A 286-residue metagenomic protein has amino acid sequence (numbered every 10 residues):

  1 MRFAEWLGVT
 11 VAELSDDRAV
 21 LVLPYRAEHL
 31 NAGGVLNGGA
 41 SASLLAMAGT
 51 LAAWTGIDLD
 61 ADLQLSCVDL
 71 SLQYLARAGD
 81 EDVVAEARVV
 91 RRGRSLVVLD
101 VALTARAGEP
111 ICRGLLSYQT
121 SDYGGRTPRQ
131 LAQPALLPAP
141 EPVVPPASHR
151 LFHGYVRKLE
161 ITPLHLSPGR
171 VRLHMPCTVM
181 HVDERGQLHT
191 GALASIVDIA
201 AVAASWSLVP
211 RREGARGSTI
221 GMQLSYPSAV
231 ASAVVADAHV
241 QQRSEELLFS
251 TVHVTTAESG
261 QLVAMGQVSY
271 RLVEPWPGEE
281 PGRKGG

Functional and structural regions predicted by a protein language model:
M1-G286: Terminal targeting signals and extreme-terminal segments of soluble enzymes
